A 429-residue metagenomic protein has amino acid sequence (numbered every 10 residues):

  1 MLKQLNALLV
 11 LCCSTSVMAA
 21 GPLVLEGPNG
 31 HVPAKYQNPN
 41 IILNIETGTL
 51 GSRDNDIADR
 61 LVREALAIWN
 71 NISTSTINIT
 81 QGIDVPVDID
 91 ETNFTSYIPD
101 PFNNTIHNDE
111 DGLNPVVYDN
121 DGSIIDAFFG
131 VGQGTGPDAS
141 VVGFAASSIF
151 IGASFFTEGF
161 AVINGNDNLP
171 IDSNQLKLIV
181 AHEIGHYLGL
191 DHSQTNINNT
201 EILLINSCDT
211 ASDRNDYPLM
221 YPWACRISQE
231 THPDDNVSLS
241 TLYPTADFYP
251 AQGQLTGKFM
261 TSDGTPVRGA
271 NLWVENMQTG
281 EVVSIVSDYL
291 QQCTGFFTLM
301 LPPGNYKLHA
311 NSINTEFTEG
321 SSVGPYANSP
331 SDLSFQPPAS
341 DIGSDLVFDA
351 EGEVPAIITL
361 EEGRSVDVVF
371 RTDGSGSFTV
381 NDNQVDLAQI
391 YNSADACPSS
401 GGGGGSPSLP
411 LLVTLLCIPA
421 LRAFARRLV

Functional and structural regions predicted by a protein language model:
M1-M18, V413-C417: Gram-negative bacterial Sec-dependent N-terminal signal peptides
S16-N55, D121-S154, L203-A211, D341-E361 (+1 more regions): Disordered inhibitory propeptide/activation segment of secreted metzincin zinc metalloprotease zymogens, centered on
A19, C397-L411: Short, threonine-centered small-residue motifs that mark membrane-proximal processing/anchoring sites and TM-junction
T47-A58, N166-Q175, P222-S228: Second-shell loop/turn segments in exported
L61-A211, M260, N271-F335: Metzincin-family zinc-dependent endopeptidase catalytic domain
I227-G253: Beta-strand-rich domain onsets/edges
G253-T261: A short, amphipathic beta-strand motif
S408-L428: A cross-kingdom C-terminal cell-surface attachment/processing module
